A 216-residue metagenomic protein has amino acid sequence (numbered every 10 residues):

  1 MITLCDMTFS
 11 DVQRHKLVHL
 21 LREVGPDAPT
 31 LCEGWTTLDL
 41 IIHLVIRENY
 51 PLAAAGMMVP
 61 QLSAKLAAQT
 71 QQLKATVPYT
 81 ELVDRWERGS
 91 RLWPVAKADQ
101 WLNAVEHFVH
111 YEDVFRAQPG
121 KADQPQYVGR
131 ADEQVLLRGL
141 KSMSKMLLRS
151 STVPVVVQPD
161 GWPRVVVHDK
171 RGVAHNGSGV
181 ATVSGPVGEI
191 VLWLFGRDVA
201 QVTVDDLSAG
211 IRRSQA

Functional and structural regions predicted by a protein language model:
M1-D39: Short, extreme N-terminal leader segments that mark the start of a protein/domain
I2-F9, E23-D27, Y50-K65, E81 (+1 more regions): Structured surface interface patches that mediate subunit assembly and partner/cofactor docking
S10-H19, K74-W86: Short, charged, amphipathic alpha-helices and their helix-cap/turn boundaries
A28-T80: Glycine/small-residue-rich interface belts in oligomeric ring/scaffold proteins and their assembly partners
